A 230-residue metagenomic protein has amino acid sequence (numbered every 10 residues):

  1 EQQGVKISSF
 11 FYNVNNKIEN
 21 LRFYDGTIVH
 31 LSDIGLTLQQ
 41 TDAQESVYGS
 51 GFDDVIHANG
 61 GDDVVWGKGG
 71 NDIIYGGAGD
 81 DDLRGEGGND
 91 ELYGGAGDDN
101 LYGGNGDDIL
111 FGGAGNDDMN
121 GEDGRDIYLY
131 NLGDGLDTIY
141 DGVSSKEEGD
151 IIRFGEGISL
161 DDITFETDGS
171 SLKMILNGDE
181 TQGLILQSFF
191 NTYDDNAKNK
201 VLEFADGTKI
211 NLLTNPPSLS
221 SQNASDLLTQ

Functional and structural regions predicted by a protein language model:
E1-K17, Q44-Y48, D53-S171, D179-K198: Acidic, glycine-rich calcium-binding repeat modules characteristic of RTX/beta-roll and related beta-solenoid repeat
E1-T37, S171-Q230: Low-complexity acidic/polar repeat-biased segments
T41: Catalytic cores and adjacent flexible loops of soluble metabolic enzymes that perform enolate/carbanion chemistry on
